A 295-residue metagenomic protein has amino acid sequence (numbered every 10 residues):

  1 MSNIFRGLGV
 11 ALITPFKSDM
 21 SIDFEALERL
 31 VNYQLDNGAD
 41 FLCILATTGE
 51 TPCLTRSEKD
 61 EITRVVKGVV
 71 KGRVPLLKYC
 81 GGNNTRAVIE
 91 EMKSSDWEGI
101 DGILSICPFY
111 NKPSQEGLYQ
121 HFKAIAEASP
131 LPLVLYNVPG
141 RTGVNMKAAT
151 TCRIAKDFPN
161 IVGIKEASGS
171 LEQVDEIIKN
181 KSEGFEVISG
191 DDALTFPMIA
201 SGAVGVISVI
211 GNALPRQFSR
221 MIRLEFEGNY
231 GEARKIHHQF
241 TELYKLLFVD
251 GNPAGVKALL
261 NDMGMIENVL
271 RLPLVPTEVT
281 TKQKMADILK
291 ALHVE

Functional and structural regions predicted by a protein language model:
S2-G143, R153: Active-site beta->alpha loop and helix N-cap motifs at the rims of alpha/beta catalytic domains
G7-P15, N37-A39, A203, I207-E295: C-terminal alpha-helical cap/extension of soluble enzyme domains
F24, E28-V31, A148, K282-L289: Short, amphipathic alpha-helical "lid/cap" segments that border enzyme active or binding sites
L27, K59, T63, V88 (+6 more regions): A general structural signal for well-ordered alpha-helical segments in protein cores
L54-S57, E90, Q115-L118, M146-A148 (+3 more regions): Short secondary-structure transition/capping segments
E127-A128, R141-F248: Catalytic alpha/beta core domains of metabolic enzymes, predominantly
N137-V138, N160-I161, R271-L272: Glycine-rich phosphate-binding "P-loop"
